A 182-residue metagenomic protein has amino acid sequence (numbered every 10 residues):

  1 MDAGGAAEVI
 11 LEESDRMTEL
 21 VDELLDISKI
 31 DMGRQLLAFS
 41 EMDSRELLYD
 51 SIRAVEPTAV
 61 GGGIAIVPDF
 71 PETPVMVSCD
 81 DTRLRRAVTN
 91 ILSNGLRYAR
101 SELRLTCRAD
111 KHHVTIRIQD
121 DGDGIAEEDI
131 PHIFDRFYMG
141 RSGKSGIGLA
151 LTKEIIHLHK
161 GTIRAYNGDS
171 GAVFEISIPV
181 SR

Functional and structural regions predicted by a protein language model:
E12-M17: Short alpha-helical segment of the dimerization/phosphotransfer core of two-component systems
M32-L37, M76-C79: Conserved micro-motifs of the catalytic ATP-binding
A38-E41, V60, A65-V75: Conserved catalytic submotifs in the C-terminal HATPase_c
A38-E56: A conserved beta-strand-to-alpha-helix junction within the catalytic ATP-binding
E102-H112: Short beta-strand/loop element within the Bergerat-fold HATPase_c
I125-F137: Short conserved segment of the HATPase_c
